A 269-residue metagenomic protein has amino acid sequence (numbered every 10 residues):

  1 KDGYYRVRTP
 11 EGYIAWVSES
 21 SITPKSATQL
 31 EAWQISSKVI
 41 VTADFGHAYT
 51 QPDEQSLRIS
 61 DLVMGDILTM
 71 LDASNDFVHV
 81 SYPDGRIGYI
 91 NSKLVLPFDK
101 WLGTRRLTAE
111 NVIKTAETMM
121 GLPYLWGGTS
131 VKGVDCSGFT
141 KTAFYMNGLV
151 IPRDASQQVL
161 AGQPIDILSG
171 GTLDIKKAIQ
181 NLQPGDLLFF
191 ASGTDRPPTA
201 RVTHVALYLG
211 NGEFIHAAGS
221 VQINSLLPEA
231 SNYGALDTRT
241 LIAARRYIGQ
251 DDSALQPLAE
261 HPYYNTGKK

Functional and structural regions predicted by a protein language model:
K1, R8-I40, D44, D53 (+6 more regions): Boundary regions of SH3-family modules and the immediately adjacent low-complexity/disordered segments in eukaryotic
Q29, E54-S56, T199-K269: Aromatic- and glycine-rich peptidoglycan recognition patches
G46-A48: Extended non-catalytic domains of envelope/secretory-pathway proteins
P52, M119-Y124, A143, N147-I151 (+3 more regions): Sec/Tat-exported extracytoplasmic proteins
L62, L68, G185-L188: Generic structural signal for buried aliphatic residues
D99-G103, P123-V131, D195: Second-shell loop/turn segments in exported
A116, G128-N147: Active-site nucleophilic cysteine motif
P152-I223, E229, E260: ...with weaker cross-activation on analogous glycine-rich loops/strands in unrelated enzymes
